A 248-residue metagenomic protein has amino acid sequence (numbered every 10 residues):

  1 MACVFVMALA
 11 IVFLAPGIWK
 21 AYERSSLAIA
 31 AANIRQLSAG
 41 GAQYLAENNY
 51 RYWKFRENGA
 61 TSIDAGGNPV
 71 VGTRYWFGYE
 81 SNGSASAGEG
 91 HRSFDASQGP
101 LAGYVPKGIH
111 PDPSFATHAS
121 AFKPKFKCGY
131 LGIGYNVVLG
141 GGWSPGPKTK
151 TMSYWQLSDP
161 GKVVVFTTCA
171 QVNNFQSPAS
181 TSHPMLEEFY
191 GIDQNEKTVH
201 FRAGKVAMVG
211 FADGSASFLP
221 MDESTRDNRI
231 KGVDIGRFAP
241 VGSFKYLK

Functional and structural regions predicted by a protein language model:
M1-A32: Amphipathic alpha-helical segments typified by the pilin-like N-terminal helix that continues immediately C-terminal
A30-K248: Short, well-structured segments within or immediately adjacent to enzyme catalytic domains that line ligand-binding
